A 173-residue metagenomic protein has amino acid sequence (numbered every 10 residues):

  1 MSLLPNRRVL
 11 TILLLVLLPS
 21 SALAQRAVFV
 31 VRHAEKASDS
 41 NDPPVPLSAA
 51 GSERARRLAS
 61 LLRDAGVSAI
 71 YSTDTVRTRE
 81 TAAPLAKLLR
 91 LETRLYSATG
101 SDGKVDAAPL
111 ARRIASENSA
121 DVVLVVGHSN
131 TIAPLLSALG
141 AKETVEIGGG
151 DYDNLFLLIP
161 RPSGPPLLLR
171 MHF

Functional and structural regions predicted by a protein language model:
M1-T11: Bacterial N-terminal signal peptides that target proteins for export
S2-L3, S21, A27: Coiled-coil-like amphipathic alpha-helices with heptad-repeat character
L4-P5, L17-L18, T75, R113: Hydrophobic alpha-helical segments, principally membrane-spanning helices and signal/leader peptides
T11-S20: Bacterial N-terminal signal peptides
Q25-A120, I132-P134, A138-F173: Active-site-proximal alpha-helix that buttresses catalytic centers in soluble enzyme cores
V123: Conserved beta-strand position immediately N-terminal to the Walker
V126-H128: Short beta-strand segments
